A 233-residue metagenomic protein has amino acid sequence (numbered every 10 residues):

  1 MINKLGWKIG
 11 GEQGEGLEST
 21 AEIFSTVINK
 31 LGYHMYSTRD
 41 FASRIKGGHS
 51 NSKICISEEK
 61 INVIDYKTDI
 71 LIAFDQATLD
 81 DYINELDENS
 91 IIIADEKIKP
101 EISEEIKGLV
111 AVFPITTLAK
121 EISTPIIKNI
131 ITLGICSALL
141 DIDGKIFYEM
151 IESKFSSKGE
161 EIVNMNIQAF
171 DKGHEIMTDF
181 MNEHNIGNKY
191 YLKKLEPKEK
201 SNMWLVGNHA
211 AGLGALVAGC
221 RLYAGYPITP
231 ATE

Functional and structural regions predicted by a protein language model:
M1-L222, T229: Active-site cofactor/cluster-binding pocket
P227-E233: Short, intrinsically disordered, charge-balanced linker/junction segments flanking boundaries in proteins
